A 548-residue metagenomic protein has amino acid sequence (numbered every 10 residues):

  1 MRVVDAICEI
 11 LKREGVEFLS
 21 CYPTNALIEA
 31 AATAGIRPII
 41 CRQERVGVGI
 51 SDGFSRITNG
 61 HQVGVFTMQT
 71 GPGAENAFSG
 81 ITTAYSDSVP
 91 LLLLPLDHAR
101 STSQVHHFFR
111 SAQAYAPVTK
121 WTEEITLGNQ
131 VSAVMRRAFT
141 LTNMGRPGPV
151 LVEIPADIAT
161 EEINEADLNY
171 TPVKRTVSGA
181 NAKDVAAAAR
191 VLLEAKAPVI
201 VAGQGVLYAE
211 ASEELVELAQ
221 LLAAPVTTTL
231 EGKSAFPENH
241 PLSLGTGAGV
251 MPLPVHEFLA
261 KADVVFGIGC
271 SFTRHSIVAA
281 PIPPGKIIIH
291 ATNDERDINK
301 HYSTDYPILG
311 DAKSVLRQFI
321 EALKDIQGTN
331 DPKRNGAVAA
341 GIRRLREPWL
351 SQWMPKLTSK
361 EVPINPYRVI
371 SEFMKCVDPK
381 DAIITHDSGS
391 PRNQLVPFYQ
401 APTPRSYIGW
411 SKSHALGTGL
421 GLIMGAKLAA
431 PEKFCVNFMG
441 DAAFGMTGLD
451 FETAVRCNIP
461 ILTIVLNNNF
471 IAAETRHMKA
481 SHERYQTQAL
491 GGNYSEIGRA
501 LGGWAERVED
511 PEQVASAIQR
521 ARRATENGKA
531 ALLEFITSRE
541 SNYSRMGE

Functional and structural regions predicted by a protein language model:
M1-N330, C376, T453, P460-T463 (+2 more regions): N-terminal alpha/beta PP-like core and its mobile active-site loop of ThDP/TPP-dependent enzymes
V3, N129, E165-D167, P284-S388 (+3 more regions): Phosphate/pyrophosphate-binding active-site segments
V4, K12-E14, F18-A34, R344-G421 (+2 more regions): Active-site diphosphate/adenylate-binding microenvironment
D52, Q113, V216, S371 (+3 more regions): Active-site phosphate/pyrophosphate- and oxyanion-stabilizing loops and adjacent acidic/basic residues in soluble
T102-Q104, G249, N299-H301, P307-L309 (+3 more regions): Thiamine diphosphate
E153-D157, G389-P391, I536-S538: A glycine-rich phosphate-binding loop feature that marks nucleotide/adenosyl-phosphate handling sites
G203-L207, T358-S359, G440-A442: Conserved short loop/turn motifs at secondary-structure junctions
A219, L259, P366, S388 (+2 more regions): Active-site-proximal structural scaffolding
